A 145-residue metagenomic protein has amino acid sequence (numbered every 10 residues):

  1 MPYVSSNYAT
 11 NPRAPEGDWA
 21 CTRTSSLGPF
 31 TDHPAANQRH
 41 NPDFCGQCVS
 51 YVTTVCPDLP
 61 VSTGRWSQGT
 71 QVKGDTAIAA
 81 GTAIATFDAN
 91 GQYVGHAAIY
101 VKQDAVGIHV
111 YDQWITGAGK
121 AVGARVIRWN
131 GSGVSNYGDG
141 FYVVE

Functional and structural regions predicted by a protein language model:
P2-A97, K102-D104, D112: Secreted/periplasmic proteins that engage bacterial cell-wall peptidoglycan
Y3-T10, A35-Q38, V101-E145: Aromatic- and glycine-rich peptidoglycan recognition patches
